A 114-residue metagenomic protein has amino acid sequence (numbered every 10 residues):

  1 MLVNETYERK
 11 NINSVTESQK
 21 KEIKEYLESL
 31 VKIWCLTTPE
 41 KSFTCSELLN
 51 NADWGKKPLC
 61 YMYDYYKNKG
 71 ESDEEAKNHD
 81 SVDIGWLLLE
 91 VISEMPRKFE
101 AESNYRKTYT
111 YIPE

Functional and structural regions predicted by a protein language model:
M1-I12: Long, compositionally biased intrinsically disordered regions
L2, S29, T38, L49 (+2 more regions): Alpha-helical structural elements
R9, G70-E114: Charged low-complexity interaction tracts in eukaryotic proteins
N13-E75: Positively charged, polyanion-binding regions of nucleic-acid-associated proteins
